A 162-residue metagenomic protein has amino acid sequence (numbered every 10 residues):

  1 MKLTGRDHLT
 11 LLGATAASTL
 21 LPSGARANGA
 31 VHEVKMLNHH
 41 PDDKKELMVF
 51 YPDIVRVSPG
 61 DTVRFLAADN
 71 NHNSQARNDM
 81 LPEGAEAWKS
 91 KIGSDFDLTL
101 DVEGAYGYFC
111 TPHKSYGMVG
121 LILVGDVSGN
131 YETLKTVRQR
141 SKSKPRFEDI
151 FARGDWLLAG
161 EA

Functional and structural regions predicted by a protein language model:
M1-K2, R6-A27: N-terminal export signals
K2, N71-D79, S141, A159-A162: Copper-binding active sites and cupredoxin-like electron-transfer domains, recognizing His/Cys-rich ligand loops
P22-H40, G84-E86, I92: C-terminal segment of N-terminal export signals and the immediately downstream linker at the start of the mature
N28-D42, Y116-A162: Extracytoplasmic/periplasmic copper-protein system
D43-D53: N-terminal post-signal-peptidase region of extra-cytosolic proteins
Y51-S74, D95-V102, Y106-F109: Beta-strand cores of secreted/periplasmic/IMS beta-sandwich domains, seen most often in copper-related folds
L66-K91, G120: Histidine- and aromatic-enriched segments that form or immediately flank copper-ligand environments
T111-H113: Beta-strand-rich extracellular modules
